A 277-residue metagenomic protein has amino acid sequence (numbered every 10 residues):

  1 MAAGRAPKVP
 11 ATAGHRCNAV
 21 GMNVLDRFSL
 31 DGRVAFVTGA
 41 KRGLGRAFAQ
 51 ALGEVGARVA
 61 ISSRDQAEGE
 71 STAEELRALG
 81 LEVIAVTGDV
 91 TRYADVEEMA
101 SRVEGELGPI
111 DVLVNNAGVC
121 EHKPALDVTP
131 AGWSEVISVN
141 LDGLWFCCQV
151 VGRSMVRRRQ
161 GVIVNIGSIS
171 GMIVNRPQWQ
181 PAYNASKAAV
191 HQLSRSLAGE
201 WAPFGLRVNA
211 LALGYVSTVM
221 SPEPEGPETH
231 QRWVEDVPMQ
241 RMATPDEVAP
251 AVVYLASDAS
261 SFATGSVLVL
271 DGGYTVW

Functional and structural regions predicted by a protein language model:
G21-R27, V252-V253, T264-W277: Short C-terminal tail/terminal secondary-structure segment of NAD(P)H-dependent dehydrogenase/reductase domains
K41-R42, D65: Conserved glycine-rich cofactor-binding loop
Q66-A67, T87-M99, P130, D246-E247: The beta1-alpha1 cofactor-binding region of Rossmann-like NAD(H)/NADP(H)-dependent oxidoreductases
P124-A125, G132-I137, S221, W233: Substrate-binding pocket helix/loop in short-chain dehydrogenase/reductase
C148, S186, S194: Active-site helix of classical SDR
R153, G199-P203, S261: Alpha-helical segment proximal to the catalytic Tyr-Lys
S168: Residue(s) in the substrate-gating loop at a strand-loop-helix junction that position the organic substrate next
